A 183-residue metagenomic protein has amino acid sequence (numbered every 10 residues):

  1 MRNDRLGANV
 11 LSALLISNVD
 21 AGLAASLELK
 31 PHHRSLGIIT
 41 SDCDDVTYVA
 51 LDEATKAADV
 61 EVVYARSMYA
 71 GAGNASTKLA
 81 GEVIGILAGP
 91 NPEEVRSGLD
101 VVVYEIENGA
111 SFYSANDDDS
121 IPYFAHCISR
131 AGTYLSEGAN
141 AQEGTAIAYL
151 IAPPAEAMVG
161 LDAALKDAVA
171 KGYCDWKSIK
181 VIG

Functional and structural regions predicted by a protein language model:
M1-G22: N-terminal basic/disordered segments at the start of proteins
I16-H32, I39-L51, T55-A72, S76-G89 (+2 more regions): Conserved mixed alpha/beta catalytic, RNA-binding, or beta-rich assembly cores of soluble enzyme, regulatory
